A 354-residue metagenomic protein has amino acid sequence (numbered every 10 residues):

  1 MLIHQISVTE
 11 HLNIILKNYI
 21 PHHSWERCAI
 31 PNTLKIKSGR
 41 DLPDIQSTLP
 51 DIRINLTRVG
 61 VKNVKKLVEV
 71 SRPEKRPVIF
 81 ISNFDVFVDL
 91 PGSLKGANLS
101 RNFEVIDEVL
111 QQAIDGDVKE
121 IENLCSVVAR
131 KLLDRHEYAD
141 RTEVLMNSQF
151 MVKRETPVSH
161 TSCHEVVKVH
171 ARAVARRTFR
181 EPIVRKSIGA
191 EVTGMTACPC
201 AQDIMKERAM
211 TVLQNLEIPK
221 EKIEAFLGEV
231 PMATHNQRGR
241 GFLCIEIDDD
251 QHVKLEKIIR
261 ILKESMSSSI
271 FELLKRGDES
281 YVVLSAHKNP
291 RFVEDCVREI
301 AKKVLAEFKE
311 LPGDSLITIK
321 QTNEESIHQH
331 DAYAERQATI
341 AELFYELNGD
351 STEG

Functional and structural regions predicted by a protein language model:
V8-E10: Acidic, Ala/Val/Gly-enriched low-complexity intrinsically disordered segments
L12-L16, I20-G354: N-terminal intrinsically disordered, cationic/polar leader segments that include organellar targeting peptides
